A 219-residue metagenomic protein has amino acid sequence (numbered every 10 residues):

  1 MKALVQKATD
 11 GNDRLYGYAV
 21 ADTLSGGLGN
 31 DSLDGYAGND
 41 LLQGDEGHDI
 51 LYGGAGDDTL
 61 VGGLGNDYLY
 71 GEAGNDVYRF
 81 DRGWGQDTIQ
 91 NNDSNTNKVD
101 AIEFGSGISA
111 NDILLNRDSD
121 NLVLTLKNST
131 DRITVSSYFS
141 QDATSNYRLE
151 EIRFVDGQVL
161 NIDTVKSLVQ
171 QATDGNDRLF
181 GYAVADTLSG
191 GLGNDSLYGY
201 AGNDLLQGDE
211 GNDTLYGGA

Functional and structural regions predicted by a protein language model:
M1-T9, G217-A219: Short intrinsically disordered, low-complexity coil segments enriched in acidic
M1-V5, V123-V169: Low-complexity acidic/polar repeat-biased segments
Q6-L15, L160-G181: Disulfide-bonded cysteine-rich modules in secreted/extracellular proteins, activating on the conserved Cys frameworks
N12-Y16, V20-D118, T130-N146, N176 (+2 more regions): Acidic, glycine-rich calcium-binding repeat modules characteristic of RTX/beta-roll and related beta-solenoid repeat
